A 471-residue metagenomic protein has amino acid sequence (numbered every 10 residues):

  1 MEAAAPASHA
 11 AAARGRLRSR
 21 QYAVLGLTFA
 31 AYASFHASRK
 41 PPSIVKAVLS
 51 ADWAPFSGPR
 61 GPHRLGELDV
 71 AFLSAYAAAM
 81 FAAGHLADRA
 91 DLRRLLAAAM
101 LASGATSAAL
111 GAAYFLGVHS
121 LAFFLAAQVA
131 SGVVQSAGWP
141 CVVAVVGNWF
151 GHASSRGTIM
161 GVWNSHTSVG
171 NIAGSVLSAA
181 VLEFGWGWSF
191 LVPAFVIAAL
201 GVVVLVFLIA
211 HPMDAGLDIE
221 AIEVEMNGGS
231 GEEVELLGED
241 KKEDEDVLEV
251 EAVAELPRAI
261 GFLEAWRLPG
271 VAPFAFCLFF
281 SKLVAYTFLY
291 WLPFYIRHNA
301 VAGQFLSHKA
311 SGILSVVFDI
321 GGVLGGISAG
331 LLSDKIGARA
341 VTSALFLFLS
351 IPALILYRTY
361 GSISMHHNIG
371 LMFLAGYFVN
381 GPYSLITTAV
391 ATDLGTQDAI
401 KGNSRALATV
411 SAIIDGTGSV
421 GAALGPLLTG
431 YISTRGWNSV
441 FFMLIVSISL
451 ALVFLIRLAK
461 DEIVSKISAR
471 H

Functional and structural regions predicted by a protein language model:
V24-P55, G138, F288-P293, T387: Extracytoplasmic
P42-S43, L268-V323, I327, Y383-T387 (+1 more regions): Extracytoplasmic gate region of multi-pass secondary transporters
K46-A78, A310: Extracellular/periplasmic helix-loop-helix junction of adjacent transmembrane segments in MFS-like secondary
R89-M100, D334-F348: Cytoplasmic membrane-interface "Motif A"-like loop-to-helix N-cap segments of 12-TM Major Facilitator Superfamily
L101-V118, F348-S362: C-terminal ends and interior cores of transmembrane alpha-helices in multi-pass membrane transporters/permeases
T106, H119-A137, M365-G395: Hydrophobic core of transmembrane alpha-helices in multi-pass small-molecule transporters, especially MFS/SLC-type
A127-V169: Cytoplasmic helix-loop-helix junction between adjacent transmembrane helices in 12-TM secondary transporters
T167-A215: Helix-loop-helix hairpin linking two adjacent transmembrane segments in secondary transporters
